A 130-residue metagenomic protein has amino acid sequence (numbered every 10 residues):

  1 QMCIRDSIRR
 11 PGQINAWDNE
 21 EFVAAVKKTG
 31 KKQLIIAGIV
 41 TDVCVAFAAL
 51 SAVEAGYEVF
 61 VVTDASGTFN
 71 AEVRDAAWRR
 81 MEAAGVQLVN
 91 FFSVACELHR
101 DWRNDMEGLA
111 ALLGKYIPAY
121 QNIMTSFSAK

Functional and structural regions predicted by a protein language model:
M2-I4: Short, small-residue-biased leader/transition segments that mark boundaries at the very start of proteins
S7-G30: Glycine-rich oxoanion-binding loops at beta->alpha junctions
S7-I14, R80-S93: A glycine-rich helix N-cap at a beta->alpha junction
N15, S66, A95: Residue-level detector of flexible, active-site-proximal loop/helix-junction positions within diverse enzyme catalytic
F22-K28, A76-W78, W102-G108: Short, surface-exposed amphipathic charged segments that create phosphate/polyanion-binding patches used for binding
Q33-Q87: A contiguous pocket-lining binding segment that forms or flanks enzyme active sites
N90-K130: Long, charged alpha-helical interface segments
